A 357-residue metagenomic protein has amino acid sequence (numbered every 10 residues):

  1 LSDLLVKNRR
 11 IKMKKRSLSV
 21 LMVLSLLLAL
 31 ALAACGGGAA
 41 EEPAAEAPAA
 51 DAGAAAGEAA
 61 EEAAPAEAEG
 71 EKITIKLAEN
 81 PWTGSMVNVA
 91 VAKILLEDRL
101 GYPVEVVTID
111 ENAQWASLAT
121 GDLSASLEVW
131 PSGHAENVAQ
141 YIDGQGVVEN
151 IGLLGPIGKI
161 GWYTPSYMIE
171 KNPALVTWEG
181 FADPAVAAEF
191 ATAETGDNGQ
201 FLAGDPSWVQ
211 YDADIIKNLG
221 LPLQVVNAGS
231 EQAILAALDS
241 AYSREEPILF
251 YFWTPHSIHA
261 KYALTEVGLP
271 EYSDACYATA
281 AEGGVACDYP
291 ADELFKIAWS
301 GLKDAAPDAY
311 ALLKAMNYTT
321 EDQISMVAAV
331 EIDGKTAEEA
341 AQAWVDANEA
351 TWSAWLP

Functional and structural regions predicted by a protein language model:
L30-A34: C-terminal motif of bacterial Sec signal peptides marking the signal peptidase cleavage site
G36-G38: Bacterial signal peptide processing site
G70-G84, Y102-V107, N198-L202, L313: Short, well-ordered beta-strand elements
N80-T83, P103-S117, V226-A237: Short helix-initiation/N-cap motifs at beta->coil->alpha
V89, I109-G146, A236-A237, S257-Y262: Pocket-flanking alpha-helical
S117, L123-E128, Q200-S273, A278: Ligand-binding pocket segment of bilobal, Venus flytrap-like solute-binding proteins
G146-F201: A conserved helix-loop-strand patch within extracytoplasmic ligand-binding domains of the periplasmic binding
K159-E170, D292-A305, A328-A329: A bilobed periplasmic-binding-protein/Venus flytrap-type ligand-binding module shared by bacterial periplasmic
